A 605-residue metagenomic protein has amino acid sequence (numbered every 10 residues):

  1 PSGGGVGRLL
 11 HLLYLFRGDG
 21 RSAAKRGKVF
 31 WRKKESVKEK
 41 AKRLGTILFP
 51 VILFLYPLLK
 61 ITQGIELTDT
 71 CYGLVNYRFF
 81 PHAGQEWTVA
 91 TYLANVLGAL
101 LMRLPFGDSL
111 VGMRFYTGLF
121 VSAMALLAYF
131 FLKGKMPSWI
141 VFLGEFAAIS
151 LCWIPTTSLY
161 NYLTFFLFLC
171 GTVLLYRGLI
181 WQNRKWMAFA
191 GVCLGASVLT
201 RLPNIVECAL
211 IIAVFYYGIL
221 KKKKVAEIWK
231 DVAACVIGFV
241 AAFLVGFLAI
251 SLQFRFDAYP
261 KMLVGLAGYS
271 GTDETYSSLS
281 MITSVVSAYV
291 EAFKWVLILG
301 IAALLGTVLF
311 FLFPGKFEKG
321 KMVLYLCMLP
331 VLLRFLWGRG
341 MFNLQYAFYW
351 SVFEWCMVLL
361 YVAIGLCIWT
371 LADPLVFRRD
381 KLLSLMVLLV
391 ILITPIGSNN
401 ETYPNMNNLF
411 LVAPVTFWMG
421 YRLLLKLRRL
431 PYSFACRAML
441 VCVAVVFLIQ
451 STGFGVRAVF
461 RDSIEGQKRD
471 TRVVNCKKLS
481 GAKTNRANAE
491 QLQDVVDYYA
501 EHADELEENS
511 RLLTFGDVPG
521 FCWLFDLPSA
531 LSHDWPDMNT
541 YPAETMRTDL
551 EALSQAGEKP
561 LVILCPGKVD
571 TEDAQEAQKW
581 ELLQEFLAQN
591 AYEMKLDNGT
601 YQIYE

Functional and structural regions predicted by a protein language model:
R8, L174, I180, E207-L244 (+2 more regions): Perimembrane helix-loop-helix junctions
L59-N76, Q85-L101, G107-V111, F254-R255 (+2 more regions): Extracytoplasmic catalytic/substrate-binding loops of multi-pass membrane glycan-assembly enzymes
F115-M136, F310-F311: Transmembrane-helix motifs of polytopic, lipid-linked glycan transferases
A128-S150, K185: Transmembrane-helix signature of polytopic, membrane-embedded enzymes that assemble or transfer cell-envelope glycans
K133-S138, G171-M187, L366-V376: Membrane-interface transmembrane helices that cradle and orient dolichyl/undecaprenyl
C152-W153, L174, W186-A213, A241 (+1 more regions): Membrane-interface alpha helices of multi-pass inner-membrane proteins
T156-F165: Short acidic/glycine- and proline-prone juxtamembrane loop motifs at membrane-interface regions of multi-pass membrane
Q450-N539, K559-T571, G599-Y604: Short periplasmic/luminal acceptor-recognition loop of GT-C membrane glycosyltransferases, typified by
